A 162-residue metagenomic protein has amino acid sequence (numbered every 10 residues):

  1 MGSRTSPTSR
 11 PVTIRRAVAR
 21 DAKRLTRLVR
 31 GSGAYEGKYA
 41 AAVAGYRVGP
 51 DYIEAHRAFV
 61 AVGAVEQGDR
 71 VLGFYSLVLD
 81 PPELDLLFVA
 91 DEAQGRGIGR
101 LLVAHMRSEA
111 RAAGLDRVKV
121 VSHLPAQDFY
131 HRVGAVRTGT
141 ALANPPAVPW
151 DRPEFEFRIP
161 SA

Functional and structural regions predicted by a protein language model:
M1-R20, I159-A162: Conserved N-terminal entry element of GNAT/NAT acetyltransferase domains
S6-T8, A64-R70, A147-V148: Short, solvent-exposed loop/turn segments that connect beta-strands within catalytic domains and beta-strand-rich
T13-R16, R100-L101, A113, Q127: Hydrophobic/basic alpha-helical segments enriched in Actinobacteria
R16-L86, A90-D91, V103-A104, E109: Acetyl-CoA-dependent GNAT
G97: Conserved G/P- and acidic residue-centered "switch" motifs that form tight phosphate/ATP-binding loops in soluble
A110-H123: Conserved GNAT acetyl-CoA-binding A-motif
K119-V121, V136-F155: Conserved catalytic-core motifs of GNAT/GCN5-like acyltransferases
Y130: Conserved active-site tyrosine of GNAT-family acetyltransferases
